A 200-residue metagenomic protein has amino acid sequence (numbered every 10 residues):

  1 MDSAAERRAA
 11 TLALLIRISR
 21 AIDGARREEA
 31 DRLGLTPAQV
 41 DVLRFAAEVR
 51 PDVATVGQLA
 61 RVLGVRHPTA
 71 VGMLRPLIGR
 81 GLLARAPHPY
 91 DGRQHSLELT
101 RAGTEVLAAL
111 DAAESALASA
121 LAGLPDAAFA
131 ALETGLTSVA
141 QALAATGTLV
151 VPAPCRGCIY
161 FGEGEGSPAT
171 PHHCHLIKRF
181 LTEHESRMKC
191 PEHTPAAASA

Functional and structural regions predicted by a protein language model:
M1-L33: N-terminal leader segment of winged-helix/HTH proteins
R7-T11, I18, A38, T55 (+2 more regions): N-terminal positioning helix adjacent to the helix-turn-helix/winged-helix DNA-binding module
A10, L14, D41-F45, E105 (+1 more regions): Pre-recognition alpha-helix immediately N-terminal to the DNA-recognition helix within helix-turn-helix or winged-helix
R27-R66: N-terminal helix-turn-helix DNA-binding core of bacterial DNA-binding proteins
P51-H95: Canonical helix-turn-helix DNA-binding module
P76-F129: Charged, amphipathic alpha-helical coiled-coil/dimerization segments
A112-I159: Terminal interaction helix/tail motif
F161-A200: Long, low-complexity, charge-rich intrinsically disordered regions
